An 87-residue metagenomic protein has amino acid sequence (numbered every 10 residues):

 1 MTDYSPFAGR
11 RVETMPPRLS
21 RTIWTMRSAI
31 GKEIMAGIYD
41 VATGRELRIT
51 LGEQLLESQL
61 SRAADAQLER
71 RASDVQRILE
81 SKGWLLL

Functional and structural regions predicted by a protein language model:
M1-E33, Q54-S58, R70, L85-L86: Negatively charged, low-complexity tracts enriched in Asp/Glu with abundant Ser/Thr
G37-S58: Short aromatic-glycine-(Arg/Gly/Cys) micro-motifs in beta-strand/loop hairpins
A63-S81: A short, charged, amphipathic alpha-helix used as a generic interaction element across diverse proteins
